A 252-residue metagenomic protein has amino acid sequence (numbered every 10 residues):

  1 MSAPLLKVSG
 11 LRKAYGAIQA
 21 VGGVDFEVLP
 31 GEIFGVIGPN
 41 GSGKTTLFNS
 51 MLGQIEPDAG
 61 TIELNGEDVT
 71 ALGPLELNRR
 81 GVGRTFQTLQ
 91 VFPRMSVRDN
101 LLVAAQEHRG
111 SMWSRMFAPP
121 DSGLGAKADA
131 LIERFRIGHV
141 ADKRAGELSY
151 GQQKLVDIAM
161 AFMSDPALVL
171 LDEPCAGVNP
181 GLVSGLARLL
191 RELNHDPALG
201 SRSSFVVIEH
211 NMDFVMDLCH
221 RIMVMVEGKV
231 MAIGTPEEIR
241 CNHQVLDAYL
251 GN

Functional and structural regions predicted by a protein language model:
S2-N252: Glycine-rich phosphate-binding loops of nucleotide-dependent enzymes
